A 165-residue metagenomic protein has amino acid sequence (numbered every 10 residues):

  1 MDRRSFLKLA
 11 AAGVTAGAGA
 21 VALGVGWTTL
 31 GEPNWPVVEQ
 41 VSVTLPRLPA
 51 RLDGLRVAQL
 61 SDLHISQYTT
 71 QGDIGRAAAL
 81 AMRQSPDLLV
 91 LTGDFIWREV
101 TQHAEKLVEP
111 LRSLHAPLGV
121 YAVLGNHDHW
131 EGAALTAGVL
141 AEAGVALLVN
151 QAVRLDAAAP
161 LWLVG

Functional and structural regions predicted by a protein language model:
M1, A20-L55, Y68-G72, R76-A79: C-terminal segment of N-terminal export signals and the immediately downstream linker at the start of the mature
M1-G17: N-terminal secretory signal peptides and thylakoid transit peptides that target proteins across membranes
V43, A81, V120, L147 (+1 more regions): Conserved hydrophobic/aromatic pocket- or pore-lining residues that grip, position, or stack substrates in active sites
L45-V57, V153-L163: Beta-strand-turn-beta hairpins that frame and shape the catalytic cleft of phosphate-ester-processing enzymes
P49, L111-S113, A137-G138, R154: Short secondary-structure boundary/capping segments
L55-T136, A143: Membrane-embedded segments
G138-A146, D156-G165: Binuclear metal-dependent hydrolase catalytic cores centered on His/Asp/Glu-rich metal-binding motifs
V149-Q151: Short loop/edge segments at beta-strand edges and connector loops that shape dinucleotide/nucleotide cofactor-binding
